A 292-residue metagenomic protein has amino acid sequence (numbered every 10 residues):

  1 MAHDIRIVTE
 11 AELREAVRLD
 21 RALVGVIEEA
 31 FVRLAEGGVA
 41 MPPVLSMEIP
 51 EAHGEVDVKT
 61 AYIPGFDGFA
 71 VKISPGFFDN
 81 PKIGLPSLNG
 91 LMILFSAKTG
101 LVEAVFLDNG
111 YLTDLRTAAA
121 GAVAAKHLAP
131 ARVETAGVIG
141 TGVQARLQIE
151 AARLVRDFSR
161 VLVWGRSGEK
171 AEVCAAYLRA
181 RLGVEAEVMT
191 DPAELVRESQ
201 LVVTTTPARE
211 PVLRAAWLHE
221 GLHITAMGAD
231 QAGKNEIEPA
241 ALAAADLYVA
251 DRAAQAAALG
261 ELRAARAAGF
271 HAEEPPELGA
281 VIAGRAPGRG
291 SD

Functional and structural regions predicted by a protein language model:
M1-T113, A120-A122, A129-R132: N-terminal ligand-binding/catalytic initiation module
E12-R14, G233-D292: Adenosine-phosphate binding glycine-rich loop
L128-T135, D157, H219-E220: Short helix-loop-beta connector
T141-G142: Glycine-rich Rossmann-fold phosphate-binding loop(s) that bind the pyrophosphate of adenine dinucleotide cofactors
A145-R146: N-terminal Rossmann-fold NAD(P) dinucleotide-binding loop
L154-L182: NAD(P)-binding Rossmann-fold cofactor-contacting core
E194, E198-L201, A208-H223: Rossmann-fold NAD(P) dinucleotide-binding segment
T206-A208, G228-A229, A253: Short glycine-/small-residue-rich Rossmann-like dinucleotide-binding loops
